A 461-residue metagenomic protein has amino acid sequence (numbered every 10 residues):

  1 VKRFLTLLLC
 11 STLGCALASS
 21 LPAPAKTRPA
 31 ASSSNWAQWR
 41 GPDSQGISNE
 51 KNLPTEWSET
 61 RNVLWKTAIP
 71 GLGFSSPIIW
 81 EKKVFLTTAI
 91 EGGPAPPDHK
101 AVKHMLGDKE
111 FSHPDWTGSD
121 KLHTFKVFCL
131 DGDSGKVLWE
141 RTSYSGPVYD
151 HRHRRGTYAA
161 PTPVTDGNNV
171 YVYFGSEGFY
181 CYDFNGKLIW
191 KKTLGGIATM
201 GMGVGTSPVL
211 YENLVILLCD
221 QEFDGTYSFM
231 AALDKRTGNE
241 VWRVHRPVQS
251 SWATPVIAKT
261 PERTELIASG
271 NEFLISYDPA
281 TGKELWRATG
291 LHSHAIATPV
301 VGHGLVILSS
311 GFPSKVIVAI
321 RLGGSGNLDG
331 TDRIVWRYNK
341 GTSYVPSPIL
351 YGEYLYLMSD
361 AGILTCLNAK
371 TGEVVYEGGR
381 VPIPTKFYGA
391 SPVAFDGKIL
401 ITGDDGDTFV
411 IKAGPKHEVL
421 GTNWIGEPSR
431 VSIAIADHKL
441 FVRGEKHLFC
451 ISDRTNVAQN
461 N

Functional and structural regions predicted by a protein language model:
V1-F4: Positively charged n-region of N-terminal signal peptides that target proteins for export
T6-A16: Bacterial N-terminal signal peptides
S19-N461: Noncatalytic, solvent-exposed loop/strand surfaces of beta-propeller-type extracellular/periplasmic domains
